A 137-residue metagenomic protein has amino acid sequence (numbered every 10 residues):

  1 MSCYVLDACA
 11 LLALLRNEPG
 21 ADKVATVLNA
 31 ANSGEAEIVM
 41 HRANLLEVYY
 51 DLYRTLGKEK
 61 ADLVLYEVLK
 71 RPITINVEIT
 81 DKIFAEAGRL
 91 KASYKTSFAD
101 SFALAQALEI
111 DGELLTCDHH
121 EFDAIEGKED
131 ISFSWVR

Functional and structural regions predicted by a protein language model:
M1-C3, R71, I75, L104-R137: Acidic, PIN/NYN-like endoribonuclease modules and their adjacent C-terminal/linker elements
M1-M40, Y53-V64: Short, well-structured N-terminal submotif of metal-dependent ribonuclease cores
L6, V39-M40, E78, F98 (+1 more regions): Short beta-strand scaffold positions
A10, N44-L45, I83, A103 (+1 more regions): Alpha-helix capping/helix-boundary segments
A43, E47-V77: Active-site-proximal, substrate-binding regions of enzyme catalytic domains and RNA-binding/basic surfaces
L69-A92: Acidic catalytic patch
